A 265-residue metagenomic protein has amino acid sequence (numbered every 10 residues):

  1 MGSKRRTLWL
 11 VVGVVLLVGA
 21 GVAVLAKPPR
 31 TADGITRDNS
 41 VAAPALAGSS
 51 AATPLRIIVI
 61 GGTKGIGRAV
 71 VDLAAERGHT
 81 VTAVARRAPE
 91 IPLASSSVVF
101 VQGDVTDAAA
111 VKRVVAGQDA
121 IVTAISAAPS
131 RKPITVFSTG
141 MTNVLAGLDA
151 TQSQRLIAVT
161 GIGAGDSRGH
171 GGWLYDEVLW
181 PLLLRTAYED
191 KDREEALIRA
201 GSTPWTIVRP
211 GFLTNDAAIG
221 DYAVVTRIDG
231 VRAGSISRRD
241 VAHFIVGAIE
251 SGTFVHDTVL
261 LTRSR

Functional and structural regions predicted by a protein language model:
M1-V14: N-terminal Sec-pathway targeting helices
I57-R77: N-terminal Rossmann NAD(P)H-binding glycine-rich loop of SDR-like oxidoreductase domains
V84-P89, V105: N-terminal Rossmann-fold cofactor-binding loop
V99-Q118: Conserved Rossmann-fold cofactor-binding substructure of NAD(P)-dependent oxidoreductases
I125-P129, T160: Conserved NAD(P)H cofactor-binding loop of Rossmann-fold oxidoreductase domains
P129-L156, E189, R193: NAD(P)-cofactor binding segment of oxidoreductase domains
D190, V208, I236-V246: Substrate-positioning beta->alpha
E195-A217: Conserved beta-loop-beta element that borders a ligand/cofactor-binding pocket
